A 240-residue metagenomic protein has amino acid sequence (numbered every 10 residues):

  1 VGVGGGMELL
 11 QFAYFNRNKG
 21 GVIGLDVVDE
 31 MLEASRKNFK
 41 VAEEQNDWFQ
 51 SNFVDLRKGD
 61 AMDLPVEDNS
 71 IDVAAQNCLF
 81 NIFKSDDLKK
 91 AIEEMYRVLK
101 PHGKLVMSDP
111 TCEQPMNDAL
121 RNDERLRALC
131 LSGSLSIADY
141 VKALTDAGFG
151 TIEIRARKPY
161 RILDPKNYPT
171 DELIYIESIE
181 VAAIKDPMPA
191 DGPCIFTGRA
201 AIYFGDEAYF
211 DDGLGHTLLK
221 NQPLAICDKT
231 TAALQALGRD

Functional and structural regions predicted by a protein language model:
G6-D63: Class I SAM-dependent methyltransferase SAM/SAH-binding core
R17, F83-D86, L99-P101: Helix-to-beta-strand junctions that scaffold the AdoMet/dcAdoMet cofactor pocket in Class I SAM-dependent enzymes
M62-A74: A short acidic, Gly/Pro-enriched loop at the edge of an enzyme's catalytic core that lines a small-molecule cofactor
D72-D86: A short SAM/SAH-binding and catalytic strip from SAM-dependent methyltransferases
K89-K104: A short glycine-rich, Lys/Arg-flanked "PGG" loop and its adjoining helix->strand segment in the class I
T111-L131: Short, glycine-/aromatic-enriched active-site segment of Class I SAM-dependent methyltransferases
G133-A147: Short alpha-helix
A147, E153-K158, D164-D240: C-terminal lobe and adjacent flexible extensions of AdoMet/dcAdoMet transferase-like proteins
